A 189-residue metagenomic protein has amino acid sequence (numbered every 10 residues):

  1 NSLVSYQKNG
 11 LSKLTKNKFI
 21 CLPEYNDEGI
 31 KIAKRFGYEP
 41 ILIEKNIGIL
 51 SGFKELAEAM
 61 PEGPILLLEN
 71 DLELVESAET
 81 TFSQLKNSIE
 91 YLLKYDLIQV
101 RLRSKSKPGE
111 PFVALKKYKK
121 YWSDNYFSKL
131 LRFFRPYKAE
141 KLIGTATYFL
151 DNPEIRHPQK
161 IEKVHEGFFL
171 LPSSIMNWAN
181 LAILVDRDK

Functional and structural regions predicted by a protein language model:
N1-G10: Short, well-formed alpha-helical segments that are part of the catalytic scaffolds of diverse glycosyltransferases
L14-Y25, L42-I43: Short beta-strand/loop segment that forms part of the nucleotide-sugar
N26-R35: Acidic helix N-cap motif at the loop->helix transition within catalytic regions of sugar-transfer enzymes
R35-I47: Conserved donor nucleotide-binding strand/loop of the catalytic core
K54-P64: Active-site nucleotide-sugar/metal-binding loop of Leloir-type enzymes
G63-V75: Short beta-strand-to-loop acidic/aromatic patch adjacent to the donor-nucleotide binding site
E76-S106: Conserved donor-nucleotide/metal-binding helix-loop-beta segment in metal-dependent transferases, i.e., the alpha-helix
Y118-D188: A conserved mid-domain beta-alpha-beta active-site/ligand-binding segment of alpha/beta enzyme cores
